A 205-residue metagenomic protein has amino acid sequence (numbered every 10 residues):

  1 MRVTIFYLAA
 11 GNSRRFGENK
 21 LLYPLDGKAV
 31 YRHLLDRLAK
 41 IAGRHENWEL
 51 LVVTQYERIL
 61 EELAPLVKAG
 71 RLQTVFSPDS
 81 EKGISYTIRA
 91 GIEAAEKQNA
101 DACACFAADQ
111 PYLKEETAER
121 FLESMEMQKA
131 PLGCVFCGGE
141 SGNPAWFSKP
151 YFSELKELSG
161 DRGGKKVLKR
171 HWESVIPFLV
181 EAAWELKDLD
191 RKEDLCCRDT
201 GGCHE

Functional and structural regions predicted by a protein language model:
M1, I5, S153, E157-E205: Conserved alpha/beta core of the MobA/IspD/sugar-nucleotide pyrophosphorylase nucleotidyltransferase superfamily
R2-Q55: N-terminal glycine-rich phosphate-binding loop and ensuing alpha1 helix
E18, S141-N143, L186: Glycine-rich phosphate-binding loop of ATP-grasp-fold ATP-dependent ligases
L22, T74, L132-C134, V175-L179 (+1 more regions): Conserved beta-strand scaffold positions in the cores of enzyme catalytic domains, especially in NTP/NDP-utilizing
P24, Y112, W146, D188-L189: Short aromatic/basic micro-patch
H33-D101: Conserved N-terminal catalytic core of the sugar/cofactor nucleotidyltransferase
V67-G70, Y151, H171: Short, structured coil segments at secondary-structure junctions
E81-K149, S153: Conserved beta-loop-beta/alpha segment of the NTase-like Rossmann-fold superfamily that binds/positions NTPs
